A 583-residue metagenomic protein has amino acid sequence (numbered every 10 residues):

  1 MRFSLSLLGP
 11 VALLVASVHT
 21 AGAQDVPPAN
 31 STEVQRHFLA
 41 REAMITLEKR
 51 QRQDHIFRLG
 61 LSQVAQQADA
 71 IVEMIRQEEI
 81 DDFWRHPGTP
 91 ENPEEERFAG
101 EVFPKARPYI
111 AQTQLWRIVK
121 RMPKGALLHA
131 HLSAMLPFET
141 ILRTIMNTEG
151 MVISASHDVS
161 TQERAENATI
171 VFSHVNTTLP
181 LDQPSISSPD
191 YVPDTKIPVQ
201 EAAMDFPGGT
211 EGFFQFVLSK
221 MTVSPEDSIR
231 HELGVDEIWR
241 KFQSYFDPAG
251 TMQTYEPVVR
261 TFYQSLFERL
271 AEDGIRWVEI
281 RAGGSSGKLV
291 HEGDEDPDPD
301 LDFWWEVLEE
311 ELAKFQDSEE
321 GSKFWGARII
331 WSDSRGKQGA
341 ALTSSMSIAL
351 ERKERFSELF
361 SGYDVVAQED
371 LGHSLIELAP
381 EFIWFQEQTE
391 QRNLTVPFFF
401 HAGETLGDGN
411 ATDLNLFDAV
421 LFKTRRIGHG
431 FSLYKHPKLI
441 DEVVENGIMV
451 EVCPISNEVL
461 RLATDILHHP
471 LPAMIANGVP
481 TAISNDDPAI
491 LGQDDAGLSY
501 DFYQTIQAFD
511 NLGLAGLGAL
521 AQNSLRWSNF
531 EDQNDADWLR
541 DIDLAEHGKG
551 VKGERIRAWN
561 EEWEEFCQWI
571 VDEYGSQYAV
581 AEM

Functional and structural regions predicted by a protein language model:
R2-F3, V11-E33: N-terminal signal peptide
G22-M449, C453-M583: Metal-cofactor-binding active-site regions of metalloenzymes
